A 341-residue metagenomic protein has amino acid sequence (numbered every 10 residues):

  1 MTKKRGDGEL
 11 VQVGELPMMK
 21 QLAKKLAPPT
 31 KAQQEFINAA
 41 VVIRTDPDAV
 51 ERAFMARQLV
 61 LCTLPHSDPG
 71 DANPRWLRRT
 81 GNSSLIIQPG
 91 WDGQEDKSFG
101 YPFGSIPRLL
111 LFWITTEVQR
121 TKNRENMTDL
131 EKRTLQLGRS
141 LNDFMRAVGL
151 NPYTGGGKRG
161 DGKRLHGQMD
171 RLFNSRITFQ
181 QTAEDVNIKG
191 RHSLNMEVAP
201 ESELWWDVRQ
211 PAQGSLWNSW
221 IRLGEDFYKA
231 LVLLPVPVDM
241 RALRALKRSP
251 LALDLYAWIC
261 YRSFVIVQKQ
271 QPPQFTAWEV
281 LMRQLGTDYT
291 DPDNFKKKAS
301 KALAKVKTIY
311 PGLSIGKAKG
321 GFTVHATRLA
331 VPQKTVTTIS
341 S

Functional and structural regions predicted by a protein language model:
M1-S341: Charged, alpha-helix-forming regions
